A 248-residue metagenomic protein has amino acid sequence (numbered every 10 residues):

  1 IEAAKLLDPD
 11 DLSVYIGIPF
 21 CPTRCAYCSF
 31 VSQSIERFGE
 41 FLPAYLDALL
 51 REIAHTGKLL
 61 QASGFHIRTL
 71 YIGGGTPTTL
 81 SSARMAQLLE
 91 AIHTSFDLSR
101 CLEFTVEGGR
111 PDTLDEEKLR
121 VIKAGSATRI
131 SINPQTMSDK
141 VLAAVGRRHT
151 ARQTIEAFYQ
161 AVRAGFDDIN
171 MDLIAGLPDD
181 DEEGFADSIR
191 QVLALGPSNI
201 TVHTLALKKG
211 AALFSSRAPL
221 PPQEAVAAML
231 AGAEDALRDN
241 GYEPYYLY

Functional and structural regions predicted by a protein language model:
I1-V14, S63: N-terminal [4Fe-4S]-dependent radical SAM core
D10-V14, R68, G196, G241: A generic secondary-structure signal marking the coil-to-beta-strand transition
V14-Y15, G73: Short, well-ordered beta-strand segments
G17-P19, D172, Y248: Conserved acidic functional residues
G17-S32: Local cysteine-cluster metal-coordination motifs and their immediate loop/turn environment, predominantly Fe-S cluster
S32-D235: Conserved non-cysteine loop/helix-boundary elements of the Radical SAM core domain that shape
R238-Y248: C-terminal accessory regions of radical SAM enzymes
